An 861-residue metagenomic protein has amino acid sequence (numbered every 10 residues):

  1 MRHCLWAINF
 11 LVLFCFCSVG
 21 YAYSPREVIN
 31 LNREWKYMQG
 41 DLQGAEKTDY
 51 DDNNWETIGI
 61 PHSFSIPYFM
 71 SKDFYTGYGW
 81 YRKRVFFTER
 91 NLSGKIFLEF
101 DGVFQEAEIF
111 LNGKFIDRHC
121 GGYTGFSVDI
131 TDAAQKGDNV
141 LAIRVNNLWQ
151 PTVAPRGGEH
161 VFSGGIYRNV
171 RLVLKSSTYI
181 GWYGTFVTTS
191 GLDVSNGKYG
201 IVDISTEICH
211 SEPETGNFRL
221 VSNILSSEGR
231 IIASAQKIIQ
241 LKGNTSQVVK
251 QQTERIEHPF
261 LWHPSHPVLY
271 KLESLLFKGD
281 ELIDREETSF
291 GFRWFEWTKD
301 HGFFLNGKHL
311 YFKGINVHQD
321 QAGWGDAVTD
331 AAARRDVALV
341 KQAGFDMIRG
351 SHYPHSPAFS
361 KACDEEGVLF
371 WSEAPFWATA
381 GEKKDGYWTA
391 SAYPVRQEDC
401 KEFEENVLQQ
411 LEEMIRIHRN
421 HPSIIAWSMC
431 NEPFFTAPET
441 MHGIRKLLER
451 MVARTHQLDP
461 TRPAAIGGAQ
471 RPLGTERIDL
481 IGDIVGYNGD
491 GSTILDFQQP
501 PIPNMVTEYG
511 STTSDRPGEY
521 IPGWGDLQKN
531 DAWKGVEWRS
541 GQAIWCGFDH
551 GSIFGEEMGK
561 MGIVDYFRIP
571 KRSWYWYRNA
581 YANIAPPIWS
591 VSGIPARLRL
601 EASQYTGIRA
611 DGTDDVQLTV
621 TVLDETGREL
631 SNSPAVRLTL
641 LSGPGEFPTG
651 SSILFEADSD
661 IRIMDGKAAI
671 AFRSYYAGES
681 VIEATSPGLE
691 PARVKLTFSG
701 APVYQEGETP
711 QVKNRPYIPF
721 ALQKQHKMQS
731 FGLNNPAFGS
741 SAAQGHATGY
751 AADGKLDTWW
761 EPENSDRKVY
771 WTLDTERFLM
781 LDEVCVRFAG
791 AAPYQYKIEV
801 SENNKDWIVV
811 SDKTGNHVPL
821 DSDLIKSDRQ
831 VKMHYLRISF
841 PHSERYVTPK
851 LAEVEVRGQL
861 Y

Functional and structural regions predicted by a protein language model:
S18-Y68, K72, R144, L148-Q150 (+7 more regions): Accessory carbohydrate-binding/adhesion or oligomerization-edge regions at the termini of glycan-active proteins
I29-L31, D41, K72, T76-Y183 (+7 more regions): Accessory beta-strand-rich segments of carbohydrate-active enzymes
T57-F69, L148, V153, E159 (+4 more regions): Extended substrate-binding grooves/exosites of carbohydrate-active enzymes
T124-F126, N244-I256, F655-A669, P819-D821: Aromatic sugar-binding surface patches on proteins that engage polysaccharides or sugar-phosphate polymers
Q135-D138, E207-T298, A692, L696: Extended acidic/polar, glycine-enriched regions that form or flank non-catalytic beta-rich accessory modules
K198-I239, D615-T619, S631-T639, S680-T685: Beta-strand-rich binding/interaction modules
H550-I553, M558-K727, G754: The feature marks long extracellular or luminal low-complexity segments
H746, D753-Y861: Aromatic, loop-rich ligand-recognition surfaces of beta-strand-rich domains
